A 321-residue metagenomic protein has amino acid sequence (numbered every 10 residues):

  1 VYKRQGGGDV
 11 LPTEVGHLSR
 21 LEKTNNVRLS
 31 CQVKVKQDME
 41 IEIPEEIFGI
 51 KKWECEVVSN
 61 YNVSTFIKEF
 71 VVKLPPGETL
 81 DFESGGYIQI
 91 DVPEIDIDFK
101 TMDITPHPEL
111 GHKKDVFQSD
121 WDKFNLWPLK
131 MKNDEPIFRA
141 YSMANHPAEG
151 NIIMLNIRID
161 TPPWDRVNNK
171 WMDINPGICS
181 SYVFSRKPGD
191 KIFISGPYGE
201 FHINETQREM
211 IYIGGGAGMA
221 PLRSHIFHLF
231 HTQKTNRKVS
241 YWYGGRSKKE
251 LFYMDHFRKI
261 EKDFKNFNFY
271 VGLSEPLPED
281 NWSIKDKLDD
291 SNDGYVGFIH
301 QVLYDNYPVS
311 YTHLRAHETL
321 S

Functional and structural regions predicted by a protein language model:
V1: Active-site loops and adjacent core secondary-structure elements that bind or stabilize anionic groups
R4, P44-E46, P93, P197: Short, surface-exposed secondary-structure boundary micro-motifs
R4-N25, D190, N236-S321: Reductase modules of NAD(P)H-dependent flavoproteins
E14-E78, D98: Fe-S ferredoxin-like electron-transfer domains and their immediately adjacent linker/connector regions across
W53-K187, G245-R246, G272-P276: Ferredoxin-reductase
I88, I192-I194: Generic structural signal for buried aliphatic residues
S195-T206: A short, basic/flexible loop-to-alpha-helix module at the beginning of a structural domain
R223-H231: Histidine-anchored nucleotide/phosphate-binding helix
